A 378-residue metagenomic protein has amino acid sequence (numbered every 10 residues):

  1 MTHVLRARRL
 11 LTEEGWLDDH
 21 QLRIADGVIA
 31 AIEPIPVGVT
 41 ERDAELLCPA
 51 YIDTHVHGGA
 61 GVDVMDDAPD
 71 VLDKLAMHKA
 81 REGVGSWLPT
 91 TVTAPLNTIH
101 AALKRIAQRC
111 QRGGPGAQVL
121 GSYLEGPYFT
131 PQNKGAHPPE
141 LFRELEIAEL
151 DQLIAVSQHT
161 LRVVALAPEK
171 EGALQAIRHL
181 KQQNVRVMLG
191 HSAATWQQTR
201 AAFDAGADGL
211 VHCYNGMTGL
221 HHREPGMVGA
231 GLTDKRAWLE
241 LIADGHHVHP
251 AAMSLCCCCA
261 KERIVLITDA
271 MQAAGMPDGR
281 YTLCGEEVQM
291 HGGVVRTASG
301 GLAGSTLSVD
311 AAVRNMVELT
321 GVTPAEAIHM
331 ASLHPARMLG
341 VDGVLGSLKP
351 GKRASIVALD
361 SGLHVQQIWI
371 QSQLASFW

Functional and structural regions predicted by a protein language model:
M1-P49: Histidine-rich, glycine-flanked metal-binding segment
H3-L5, I35-D73, M77: Replace "His-x-His-based motif
R8, R337, S347-W378: C-terminal cap of metal-dependent C-N hydrolases
L46, A50-I52, M188, I264-I267: Residue-level marker for buried hydrophobic side chains located in beta-strands that build the well-ordered beta-sheet
H57, D73-A102, A117-T130, S157-E169 (+4 more regions): Divalent metal-dependent hydrolysis catalytic cores, especially in the metallo-beta-lactamase
P95-A101, E169-E171, M188-A193, I242-C258: Active-site glycine- and acidic-residue-rich loops that bind and position anionic ligands or nucleotide-like cofactors
L124, P131-G226: Divalent metal-binding pocket/active-site signature
A176, Q198-E326, A331, R337-V344 (+1 more regions): Active-site-adjacent C-terminal substructures of enzyme catalytic domains
